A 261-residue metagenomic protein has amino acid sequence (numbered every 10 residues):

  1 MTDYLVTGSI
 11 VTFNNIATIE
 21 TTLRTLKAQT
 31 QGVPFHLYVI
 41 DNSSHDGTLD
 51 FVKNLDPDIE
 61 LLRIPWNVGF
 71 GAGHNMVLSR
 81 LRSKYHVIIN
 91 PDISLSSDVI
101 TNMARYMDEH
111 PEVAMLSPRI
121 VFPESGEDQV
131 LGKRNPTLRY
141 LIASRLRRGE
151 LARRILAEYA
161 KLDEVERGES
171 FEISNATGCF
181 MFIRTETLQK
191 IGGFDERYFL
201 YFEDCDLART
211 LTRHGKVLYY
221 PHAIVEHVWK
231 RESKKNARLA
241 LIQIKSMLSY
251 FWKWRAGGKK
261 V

Functional and structural regions predicted by a protein language model:
N15-Q29: Short, well-formed alpha-helical segments that are part of the catalytic scaffolds of diverse glycosyltransferases
T25, D41-D50, W66: A conserved acidic beta->alpha catalytic loop
G47, A72, I93-Y106: Acidic donor-binding/catalytic loop of UDP-sugar-dependent glycosyltransferases, especially processive GT2
I64-L81: Glycine-rich, basic loop-to-helix element that forms the pyrophosphate-binding segment of sugar-nucleotide handling
H86: Short aromatic/hydrophobic "clamp" motif used to bind/position activated sugar donors
D98-L131: Conserved donor NDP-sugar-binding/catalytic core segment of glycosyltransferases
N135-I173: Short, flexible, basic/aromatic active-site loop/helix in glycosyltransferases
E166-G168, S174-G192, R197-I224: A short, conserved alpha-helix in the catalytic core of glycosyltransferases
